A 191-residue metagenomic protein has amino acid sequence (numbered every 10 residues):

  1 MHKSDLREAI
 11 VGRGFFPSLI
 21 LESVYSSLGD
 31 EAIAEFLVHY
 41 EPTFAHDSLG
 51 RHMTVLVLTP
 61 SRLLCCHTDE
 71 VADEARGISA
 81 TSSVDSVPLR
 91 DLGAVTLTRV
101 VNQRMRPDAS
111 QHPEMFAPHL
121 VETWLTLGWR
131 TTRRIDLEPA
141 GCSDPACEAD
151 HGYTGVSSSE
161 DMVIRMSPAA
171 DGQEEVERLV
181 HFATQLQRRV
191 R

Functional and structural regions predicted by a protein language model:
M1-R62, C66-A72: Anionic N-terminal interaction surfaces
A72-R191: Acidic, Ser/Thr- and proline-rich intrinsically disordered linker/docking segments of eukaryotic scaffolds
